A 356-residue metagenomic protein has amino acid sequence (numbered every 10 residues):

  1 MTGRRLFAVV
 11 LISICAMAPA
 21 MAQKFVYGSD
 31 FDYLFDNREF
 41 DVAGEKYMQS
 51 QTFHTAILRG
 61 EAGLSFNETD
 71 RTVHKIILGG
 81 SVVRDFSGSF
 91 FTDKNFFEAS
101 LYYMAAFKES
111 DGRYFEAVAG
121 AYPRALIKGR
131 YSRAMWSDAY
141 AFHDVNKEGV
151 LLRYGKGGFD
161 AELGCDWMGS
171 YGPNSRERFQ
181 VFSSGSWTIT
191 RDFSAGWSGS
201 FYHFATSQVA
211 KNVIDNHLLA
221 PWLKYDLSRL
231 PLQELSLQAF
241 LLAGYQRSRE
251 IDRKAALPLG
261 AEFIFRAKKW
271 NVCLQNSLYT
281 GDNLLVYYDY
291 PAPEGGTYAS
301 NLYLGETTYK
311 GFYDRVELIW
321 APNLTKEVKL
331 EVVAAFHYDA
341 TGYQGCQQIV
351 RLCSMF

Functional and structural regions predicted by a protein language model:
M1-F7: Bacterial N-terminal signal peptides that target proteins for export
A8-M17: Bacterial N-terminal signal peptides
A22-D111, G345-F356: Beta-barrel outer-membrane channel/assembly domains of diderm bacteria
D32, S100, K156-E162, M168 (+3 more regions): Exposed, low-structure sequence patches enriched in small/polar residues
D41-M48, R133-M135, A292-L302: Flexible, solvent-exposed loop segments that connect beta-strands
Q51-I57, R176-R178, N216: Short, surface-exposed loop/turn motifs at beta-strand boundaries within globular domains
D70-M168, C273, S277-N283: Outer membrane beta-barrel
V145-E148, E177, V181: Internal, well-ordered alpha-helical segments in soluble enzyme and binding-protein domains
